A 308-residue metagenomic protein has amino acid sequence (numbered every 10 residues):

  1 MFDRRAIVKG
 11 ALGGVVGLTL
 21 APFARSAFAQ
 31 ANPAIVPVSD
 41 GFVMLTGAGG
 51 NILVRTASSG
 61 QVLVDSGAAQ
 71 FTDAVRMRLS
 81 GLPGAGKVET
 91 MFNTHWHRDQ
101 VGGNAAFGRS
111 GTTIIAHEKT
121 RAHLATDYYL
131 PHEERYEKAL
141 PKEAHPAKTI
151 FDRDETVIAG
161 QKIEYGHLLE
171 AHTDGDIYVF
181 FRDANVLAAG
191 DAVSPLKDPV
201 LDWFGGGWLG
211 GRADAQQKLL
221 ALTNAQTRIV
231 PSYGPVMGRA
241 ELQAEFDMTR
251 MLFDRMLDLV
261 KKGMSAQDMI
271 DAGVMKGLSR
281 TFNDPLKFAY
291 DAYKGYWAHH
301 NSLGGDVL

Functional and structural regions predicted by a protein language model:
M1-V15: N-terminal secretory signal peptides and thylakoid transit peptides that target proteins across membranes
S26-A31: Boundary at the C-terminal end of the N-terminal hydrophobic targeting segment
P33-G81, G86, V179-A189: Conserved beta-strand hairpin/beta-sheet module of binuclear metal-dependent hydrolase folds, prominently
P37, R121-L168, T173-D174, R182-D183 (+1 more regions): Metallo-beta-lactamase
S58-S59, Q70-I115: Active-site metal-binding motif and surrounding structural segment of the metallo-beta-lactamase
G60-Q61, S66-Q70, E155, K162 (+2 more regions): Metallo-beta-lactamase
L257-M269: Short, charged, surface-exposed loops that flank catalytic or proteolytic processing sites
A266-L308: C-terminal regulatory/interaction regions
